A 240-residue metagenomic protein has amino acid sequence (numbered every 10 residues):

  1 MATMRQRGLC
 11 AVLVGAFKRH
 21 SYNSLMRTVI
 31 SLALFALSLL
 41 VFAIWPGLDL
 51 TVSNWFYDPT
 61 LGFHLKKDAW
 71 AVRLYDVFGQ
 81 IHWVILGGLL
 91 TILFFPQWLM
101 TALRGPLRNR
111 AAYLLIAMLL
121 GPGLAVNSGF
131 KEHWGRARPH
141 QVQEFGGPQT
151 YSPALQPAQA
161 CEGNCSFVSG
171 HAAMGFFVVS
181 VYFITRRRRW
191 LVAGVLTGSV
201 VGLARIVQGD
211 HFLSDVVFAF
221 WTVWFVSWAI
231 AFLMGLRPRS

Functional and structural regions predicted by a protein language model:
R5, C10-L13, F17-T91, S128-P139 (+2 more regions): N-terminal transmembrane-helix/juxtamembrane module of multi-pass inner/ER membrane proteins
S21-A33, T101-A102, L107-I116: Start-transfer (signal-anchor) and selected internal transmembrane alpha helices of multi-pass inner/ER membrane
M26-F35, L39, T150-S240: Membrane-embedded catalytic cores of phosphoryl/pyrophosphoryl-handling enzymes
L39-W45, A117-L124, V201-A204: Alpha-helical transmembrane segments of multi-pass membrane proteins
I44-W45, T91-L103, F183-R186, A229-G235: Structural signal for the C-terminal ends of transmembrane alpha-helices and the immediately following loop
G47, D58, W98-T101, G135-H140 (+2 more regions): Transmembrane helix-loop junctions in multipass membrane proteins, especially transporters and channels
K66-R73, A102-P106, Y182-R189: Juxtamembrane loop-transmembrane helix junctions in multi-pass integral membrane proteins, especially the extracellular
P106-I184: Membrane-interface loops
